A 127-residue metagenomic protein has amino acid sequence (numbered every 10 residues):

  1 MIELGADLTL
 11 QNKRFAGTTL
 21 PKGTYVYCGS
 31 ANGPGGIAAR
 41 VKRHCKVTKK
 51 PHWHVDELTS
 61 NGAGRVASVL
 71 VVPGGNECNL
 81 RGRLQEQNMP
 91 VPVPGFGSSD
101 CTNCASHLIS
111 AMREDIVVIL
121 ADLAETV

Functional and structural regions predicted by a protein language model:
M1-T19: An N-terminal domain-cap segment
L4-D7, N32-G36: Short, charged/polar surface micro-motifs in flexible loops or helix N-caps
Q11-A16, I119-V127: Short amphipathic alpha-helices in soluble, non-transmembrane regions that often serve as interface/regulatory elements
G17-L20, L58-S60: Short, conserved, surface-exposed binding loops centered on an aromatic residue
V26-A31: GIY-YIG nuclease signature motif recognition
G35, A39-A124: Aromatic/basic micro-patches that form nucleic-acid/chromatin recognition or nuclease catalytic surfaces
